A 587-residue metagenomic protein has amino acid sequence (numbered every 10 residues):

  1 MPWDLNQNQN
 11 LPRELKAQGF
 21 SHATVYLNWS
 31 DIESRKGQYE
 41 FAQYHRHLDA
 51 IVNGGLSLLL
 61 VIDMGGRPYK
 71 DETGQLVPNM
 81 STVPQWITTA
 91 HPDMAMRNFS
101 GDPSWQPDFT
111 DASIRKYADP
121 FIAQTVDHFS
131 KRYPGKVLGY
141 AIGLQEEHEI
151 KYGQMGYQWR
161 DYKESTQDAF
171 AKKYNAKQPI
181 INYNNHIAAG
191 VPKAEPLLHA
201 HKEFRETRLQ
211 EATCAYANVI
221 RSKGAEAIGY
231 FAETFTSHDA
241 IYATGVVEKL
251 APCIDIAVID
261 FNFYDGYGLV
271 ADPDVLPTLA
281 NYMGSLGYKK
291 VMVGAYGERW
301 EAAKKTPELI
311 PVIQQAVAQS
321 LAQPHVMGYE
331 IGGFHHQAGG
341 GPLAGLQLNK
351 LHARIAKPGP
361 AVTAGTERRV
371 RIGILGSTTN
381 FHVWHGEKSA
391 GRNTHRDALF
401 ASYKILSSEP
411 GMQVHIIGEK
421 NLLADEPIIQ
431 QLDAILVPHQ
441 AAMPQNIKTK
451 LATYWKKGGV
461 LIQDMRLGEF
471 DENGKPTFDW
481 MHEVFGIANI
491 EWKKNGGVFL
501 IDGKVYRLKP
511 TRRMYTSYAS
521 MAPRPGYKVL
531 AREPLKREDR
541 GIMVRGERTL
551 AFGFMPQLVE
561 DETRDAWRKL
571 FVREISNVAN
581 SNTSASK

Functional and structural regions predicted by a protein language model:
M1-W3, Y26-F41, F99-P120, A194-Q210 (+7 more regions): The substrate-binding groove and active-site-proximal loops of carbohydrate-active enzymes, especially glycoside
N6, Y403-P427: A short, well-structured beta->alpha microelement
Q9-M96, V126-H128, R208-R221, A441-A442: Aromatic-lined substrate-binding rim segments of carbohydrate-active enzymes
G19-S21, V52-L58, K131-L138, K223-G229 (+5 more regions): Short, well-ordered coil/turn segments that N-cap beta-strands
V83, I87-P273: Polysaccharide-binding and catalytic clefts of secreted carbohydrate-active enzymes
I228-A401, A531-R532, A551-F554, V559-T563 (+1 more regions): Hydrophobic targeting/anchoring helices
A441-M514: A glycine-rich, often tryptophan-bearing local segment used as a flexible ligand/cofactor-contacting loop or short
K493-R548, G553-T563: Catalytic beta-strand/loop cores that center a nucleophilic Ser/Cys/Thr and support acyl-enzyme chemistry
